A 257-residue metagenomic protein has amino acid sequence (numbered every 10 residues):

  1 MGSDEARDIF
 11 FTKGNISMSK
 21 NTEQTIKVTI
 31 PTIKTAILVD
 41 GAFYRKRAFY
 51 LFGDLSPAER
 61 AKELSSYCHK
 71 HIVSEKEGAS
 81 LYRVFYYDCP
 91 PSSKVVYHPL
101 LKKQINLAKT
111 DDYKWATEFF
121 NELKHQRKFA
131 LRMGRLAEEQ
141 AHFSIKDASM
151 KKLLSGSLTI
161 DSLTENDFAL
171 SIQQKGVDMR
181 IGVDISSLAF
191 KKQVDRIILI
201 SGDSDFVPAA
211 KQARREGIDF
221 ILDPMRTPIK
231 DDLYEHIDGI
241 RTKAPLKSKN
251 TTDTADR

Functional and structural regions predicted by a protein language model:
S3, D8-K152, E165-N166, L170 (+1 more regions): Domain-level signal for Mg2+-assisted phosphodiester chemistry and nucleotide/NA-binding surfaces in nucleic-acid
I30, L136-R257: Nuclease catalytic cores that cleave nucleic-acid phosphodiester bonds, predominantly acidic two-metal-ion
